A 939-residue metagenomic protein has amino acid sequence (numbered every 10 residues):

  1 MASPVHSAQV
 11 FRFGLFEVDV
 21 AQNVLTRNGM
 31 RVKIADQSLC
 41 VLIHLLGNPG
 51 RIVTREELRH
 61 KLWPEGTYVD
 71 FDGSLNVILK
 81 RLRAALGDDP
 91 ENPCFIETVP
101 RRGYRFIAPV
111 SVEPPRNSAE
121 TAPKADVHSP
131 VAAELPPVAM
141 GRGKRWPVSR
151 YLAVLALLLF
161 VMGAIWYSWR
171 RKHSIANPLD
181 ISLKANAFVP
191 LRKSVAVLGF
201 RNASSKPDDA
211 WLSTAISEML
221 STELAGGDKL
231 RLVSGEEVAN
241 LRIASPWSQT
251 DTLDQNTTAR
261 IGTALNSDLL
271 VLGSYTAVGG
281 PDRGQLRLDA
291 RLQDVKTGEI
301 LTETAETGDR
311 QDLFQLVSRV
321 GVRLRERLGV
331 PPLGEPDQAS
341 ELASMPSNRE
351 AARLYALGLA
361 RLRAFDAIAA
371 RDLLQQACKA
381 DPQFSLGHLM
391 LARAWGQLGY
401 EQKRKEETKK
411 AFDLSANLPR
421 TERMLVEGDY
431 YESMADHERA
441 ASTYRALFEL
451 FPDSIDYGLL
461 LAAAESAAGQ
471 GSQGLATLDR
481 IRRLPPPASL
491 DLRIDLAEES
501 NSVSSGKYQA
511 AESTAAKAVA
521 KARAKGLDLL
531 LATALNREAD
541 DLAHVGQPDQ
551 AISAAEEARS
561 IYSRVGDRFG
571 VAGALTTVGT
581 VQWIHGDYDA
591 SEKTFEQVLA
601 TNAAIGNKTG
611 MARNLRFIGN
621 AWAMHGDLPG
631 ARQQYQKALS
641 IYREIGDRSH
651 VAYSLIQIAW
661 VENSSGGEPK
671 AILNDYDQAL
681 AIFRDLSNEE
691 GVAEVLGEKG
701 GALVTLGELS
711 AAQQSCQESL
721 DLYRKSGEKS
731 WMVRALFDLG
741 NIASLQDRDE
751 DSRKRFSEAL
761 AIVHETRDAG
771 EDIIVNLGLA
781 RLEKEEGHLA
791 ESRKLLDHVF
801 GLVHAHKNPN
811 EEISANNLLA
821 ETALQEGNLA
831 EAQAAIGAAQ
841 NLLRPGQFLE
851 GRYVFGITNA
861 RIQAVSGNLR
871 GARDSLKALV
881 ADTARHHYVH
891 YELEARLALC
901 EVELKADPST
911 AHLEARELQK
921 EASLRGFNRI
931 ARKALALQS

Functional and structural regions predicted by a protein language model:
E17-L39, S111, N117-A119, R192 (+1 more regions): A structural micro-motif at secondary-structure boundaries
V24, G29-A35, C40-C94: Positively charged, aromatic-enriched patches within helix-turn-helix-type DNA-binding elements, predominantly
N76, A84, E91-A139: A short linear beta-strand->loop->alpha-helix hinge motif most characteristic of winged-helix/helix-turn-helix
W166-L183, F188, T214-R231, G235-D372 (+3 more regions): Catalytic-center loop of serine/cysteine hydrolases
L354, R361, L373, H388-W395 (+32 more regions): TPR/Sel1-like alpha-solenoid repeat signature
A364, L398, M434, A468 (+19 more regions): Structural motif corresponding to the intra-repeat A-B loop/turn of tetratricopeptide repeats
K379, F412-D413, E449, R482-R483 (+13 more regions): Amphipathic alpha-helical segments of tetratricopeptide repeats
